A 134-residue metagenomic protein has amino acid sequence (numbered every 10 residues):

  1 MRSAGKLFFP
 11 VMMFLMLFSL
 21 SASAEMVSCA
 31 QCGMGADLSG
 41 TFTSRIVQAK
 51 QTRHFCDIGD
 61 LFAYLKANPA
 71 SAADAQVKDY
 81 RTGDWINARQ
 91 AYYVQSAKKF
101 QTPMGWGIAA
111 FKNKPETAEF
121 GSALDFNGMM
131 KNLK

Functional and structural regions predicted by a protein language model:
M1-V11: Bacterial N-terminal signal peptides that target proteins for export
F9-S19: Bacterial N-terminal signal peptides
L20-H54, I58-K134: Intrinsically disordered, low-complexity linkers and terminal regions that flank or interleave Cys/His-based
